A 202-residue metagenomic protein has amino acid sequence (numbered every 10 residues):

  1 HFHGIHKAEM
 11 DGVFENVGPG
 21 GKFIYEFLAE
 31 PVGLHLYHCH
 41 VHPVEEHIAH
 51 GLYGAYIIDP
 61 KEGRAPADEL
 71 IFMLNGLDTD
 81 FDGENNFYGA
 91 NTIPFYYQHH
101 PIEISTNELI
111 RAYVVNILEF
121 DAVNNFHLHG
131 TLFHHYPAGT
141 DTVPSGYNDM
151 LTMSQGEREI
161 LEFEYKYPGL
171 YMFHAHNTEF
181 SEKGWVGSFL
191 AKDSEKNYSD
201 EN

Functional and structural regions predicted by a protein language model:
H1-N202: Copper-binding active sites and cupredoxin-like electron-transfer domains, recognizing His/Cys-rich ligand loops
